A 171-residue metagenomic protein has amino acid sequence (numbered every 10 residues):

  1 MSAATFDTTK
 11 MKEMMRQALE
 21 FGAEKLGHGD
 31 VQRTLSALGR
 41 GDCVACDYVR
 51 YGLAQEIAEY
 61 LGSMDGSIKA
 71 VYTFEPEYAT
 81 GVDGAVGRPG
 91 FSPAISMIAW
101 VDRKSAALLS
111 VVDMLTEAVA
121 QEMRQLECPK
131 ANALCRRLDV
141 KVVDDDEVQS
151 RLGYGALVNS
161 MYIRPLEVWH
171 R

Functional and structural regions predicted by a protein language model:
S2-S92, V101-R171: Catalytic core of pol beta-like nucleotidyltransferases
S96: Cell-envelope/extracellular polymer assembly enzymes that use nucleotide-activated donors
